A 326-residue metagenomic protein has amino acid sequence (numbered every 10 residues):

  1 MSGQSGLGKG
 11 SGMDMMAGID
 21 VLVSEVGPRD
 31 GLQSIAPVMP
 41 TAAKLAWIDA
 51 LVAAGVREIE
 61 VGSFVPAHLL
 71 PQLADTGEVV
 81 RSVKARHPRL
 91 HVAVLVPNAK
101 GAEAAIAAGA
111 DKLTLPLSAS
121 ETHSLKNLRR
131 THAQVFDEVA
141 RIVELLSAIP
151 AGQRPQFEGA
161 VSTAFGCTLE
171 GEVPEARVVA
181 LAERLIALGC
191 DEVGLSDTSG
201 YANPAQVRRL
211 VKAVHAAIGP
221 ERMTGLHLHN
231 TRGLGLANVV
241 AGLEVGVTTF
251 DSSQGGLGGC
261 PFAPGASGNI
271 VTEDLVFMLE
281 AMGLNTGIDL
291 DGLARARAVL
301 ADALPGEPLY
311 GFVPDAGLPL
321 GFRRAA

Functional and structural regions predicted by a protein language model:
S2-A326: Catalytic cores and adjacent flexible loops of soluble metabolic enzymes that perform enolate/carbanion chemistry on
